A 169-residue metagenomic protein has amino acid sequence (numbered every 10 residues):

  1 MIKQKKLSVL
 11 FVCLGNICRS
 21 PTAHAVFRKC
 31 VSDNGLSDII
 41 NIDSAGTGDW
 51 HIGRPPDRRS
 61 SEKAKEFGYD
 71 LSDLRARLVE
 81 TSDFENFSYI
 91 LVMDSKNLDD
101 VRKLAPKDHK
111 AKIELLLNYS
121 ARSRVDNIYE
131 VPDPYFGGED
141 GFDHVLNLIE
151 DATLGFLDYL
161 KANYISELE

Functional and structural regions predicted by a protein language model:
M1-N86, Y159-E169: Conserved active-site segments centered on acidic
C13, A64, L91-V92, I149: Hydrophobic structural packing positions in well-ordered secondary structure
S20, D94-S95: Helix N-cap/beta->alpha junction signal
Y89, S95-E169: Phosphate-binding/catalytic loops
